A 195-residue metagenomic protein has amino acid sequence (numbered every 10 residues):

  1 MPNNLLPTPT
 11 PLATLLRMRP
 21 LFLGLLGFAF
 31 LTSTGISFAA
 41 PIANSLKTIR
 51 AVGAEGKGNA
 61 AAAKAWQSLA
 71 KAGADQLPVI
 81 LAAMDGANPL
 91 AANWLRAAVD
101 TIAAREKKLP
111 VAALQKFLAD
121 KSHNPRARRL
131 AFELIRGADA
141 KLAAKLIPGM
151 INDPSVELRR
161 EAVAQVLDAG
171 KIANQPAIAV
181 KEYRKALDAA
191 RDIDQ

Functional and structural regions predicted by a protein language model:
M1-M18: N-terminal secretory signal peptides that target proteins for export/translocation
L21-T34: Bacterial N-terminal signal peptides
S37-A39: Boundary at the C-terminal end of the N-terminal hydrophobic targeting segment
N44-A74, P78: Mature N-terminal segment immediately following signal peptide/propeptide cleavage in secreted/periplasmic
S45-R50, V79-M84, A113-L118, L146-P148 (+1 more regions): Buried hydrophobic core positions in alpha-solenoid tandem helical repeats
A60-A72, N93-E106, K116, R126-A140 (+4 more regions): Structural detector for internal amphipathic alpha-helices that build alpha-solenoid repeat scaffolds
A72-A92: Short, charge-rich amphipathic alpha-helical segments embedded in non-transmembrane helical bundles/solenoids
